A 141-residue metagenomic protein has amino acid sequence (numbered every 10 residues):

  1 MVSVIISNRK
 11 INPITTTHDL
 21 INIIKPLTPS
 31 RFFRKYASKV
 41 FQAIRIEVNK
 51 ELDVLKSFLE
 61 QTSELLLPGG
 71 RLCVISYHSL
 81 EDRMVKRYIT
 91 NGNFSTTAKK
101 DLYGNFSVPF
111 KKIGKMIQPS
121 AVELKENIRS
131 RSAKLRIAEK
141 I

Functional and structural regions predicted by a protein language model:
M1-I141: S-adenosyl-L-methionine-dependent methyltransferase catalytic core, i.e., the SAM/SAH-binding region
